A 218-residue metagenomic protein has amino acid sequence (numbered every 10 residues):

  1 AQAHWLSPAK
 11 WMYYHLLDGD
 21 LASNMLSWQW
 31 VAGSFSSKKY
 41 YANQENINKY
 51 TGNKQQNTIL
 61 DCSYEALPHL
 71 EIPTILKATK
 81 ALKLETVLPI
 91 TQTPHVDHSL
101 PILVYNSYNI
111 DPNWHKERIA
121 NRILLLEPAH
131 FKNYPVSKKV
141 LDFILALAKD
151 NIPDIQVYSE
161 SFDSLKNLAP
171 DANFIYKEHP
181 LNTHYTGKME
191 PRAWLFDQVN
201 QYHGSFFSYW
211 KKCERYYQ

Functional and structural regions predicted by a protein language model:
A1-V87: Active-site-proximal binding-pocket segments
I72-Q218: Trp/Phe/Arg-rich N-terminal binding region typifying the photolyase-homology
